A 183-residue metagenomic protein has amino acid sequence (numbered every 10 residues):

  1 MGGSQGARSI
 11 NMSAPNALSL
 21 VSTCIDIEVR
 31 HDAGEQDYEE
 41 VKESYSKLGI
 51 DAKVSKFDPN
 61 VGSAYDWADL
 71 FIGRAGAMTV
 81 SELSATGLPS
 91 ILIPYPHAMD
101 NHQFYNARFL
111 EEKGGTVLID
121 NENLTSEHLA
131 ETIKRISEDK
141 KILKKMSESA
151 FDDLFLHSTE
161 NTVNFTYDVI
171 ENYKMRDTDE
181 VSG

Functional and structural regions predicted by a protein language model:
M1-F71, F104-A107, E112, I119-H128: Donor-nucleotide binding loops and adjacent catalytic segments primarily of GT-B fold Leloir glycosyltransferases
F57-D58, A77, Y95-M99, E122-N123: Short, acidic/turn-prone active-site loops that include or flank metal/cofactor- and phosphate-binding residues
D66-S81, L88-P89: Acidic donor-binding loop of glycosyltransferase active sites
G73, P89-D100: Short hydrophobic beta-strand element within catalytic cores of glycosyltransferases and related nucleotide-activated
T125-E138, Y167: Two-component system phosphotransfer/interaction surface
I142-L156: A short, well-ordered alpha-helix in the C-terminal region of glycosyltransferases
L156-G183: C-terminal alpha-helical cap of glycosyltransferases
